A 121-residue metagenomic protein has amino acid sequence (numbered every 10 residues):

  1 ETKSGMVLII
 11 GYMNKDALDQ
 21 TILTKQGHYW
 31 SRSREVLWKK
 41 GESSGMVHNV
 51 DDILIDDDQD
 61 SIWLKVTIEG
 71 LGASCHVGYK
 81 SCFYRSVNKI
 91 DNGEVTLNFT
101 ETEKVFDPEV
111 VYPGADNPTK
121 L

Functional and structural regions predicted by a protein language model:
E1-L121: Flexible "arm" and connector segments at domain edges
